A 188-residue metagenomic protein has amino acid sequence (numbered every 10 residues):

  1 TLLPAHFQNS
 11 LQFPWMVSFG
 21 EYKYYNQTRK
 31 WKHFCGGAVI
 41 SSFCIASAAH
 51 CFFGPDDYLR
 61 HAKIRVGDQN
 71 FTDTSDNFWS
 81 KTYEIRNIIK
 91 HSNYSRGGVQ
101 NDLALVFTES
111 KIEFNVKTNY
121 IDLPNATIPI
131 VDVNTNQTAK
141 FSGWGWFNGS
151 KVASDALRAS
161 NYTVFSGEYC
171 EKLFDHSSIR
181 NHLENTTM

Functional and structural regions predicted by a protein language model:
T1-A46, K63, D68, T186-M188: Protease-domain processing segments flanking chymotrypsin-fold serine proteases, especially trypsin-like
L2-P4, C35, I89-N93, P124-I128 (+1 more regions): Eukaryotic intrinsically disordered and solvent-exposed regulatory patches
F7-Q12, V39, D56-Y58, R96-Q100 (+3 more regions): Extracellular/periplasmic catalytic domains that process cell-envelope and extracellular macromolecules
F13-P14, W31-F34, L59-H61, Q100-D102 (+2 more regions): A structure-centric signal for secondary-structure junctions around beta-strands
M16-G20, A38-V39, I45-A46, K63-R65 (+8 more regions): Beta-strand cores of modular interaction/reader domains in eukaryotic scaffold and signaling proteins, especially PDZ
F19-Y22, I45-A48, F53-R96, G167-Y169 (+1 more regions): Conserved H-D interstitial segment of serine endopeptidase catalytic domains
Q27-T28, F53-D56, K151-A153: Short consensus segments that form the blades of beta-propeller domains, in both extracellular/periplasmic
L103, T108-E109, N115-M188: Chymotrypsin/trypsin-fold serine protease catalytic domain
